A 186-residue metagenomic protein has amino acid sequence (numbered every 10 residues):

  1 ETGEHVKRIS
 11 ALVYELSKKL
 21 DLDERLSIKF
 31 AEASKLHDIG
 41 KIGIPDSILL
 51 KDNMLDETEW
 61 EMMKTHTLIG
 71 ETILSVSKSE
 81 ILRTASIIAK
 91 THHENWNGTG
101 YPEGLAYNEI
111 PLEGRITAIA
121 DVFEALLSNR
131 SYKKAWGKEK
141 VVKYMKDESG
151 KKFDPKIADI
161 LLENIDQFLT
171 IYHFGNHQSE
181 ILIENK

Functional and structural regions predicted by a protein language model:
E1-K186: Metal-dependent catalytic cores of enzymes that make or break cyclic nucleotides and related phosphoester linkages
